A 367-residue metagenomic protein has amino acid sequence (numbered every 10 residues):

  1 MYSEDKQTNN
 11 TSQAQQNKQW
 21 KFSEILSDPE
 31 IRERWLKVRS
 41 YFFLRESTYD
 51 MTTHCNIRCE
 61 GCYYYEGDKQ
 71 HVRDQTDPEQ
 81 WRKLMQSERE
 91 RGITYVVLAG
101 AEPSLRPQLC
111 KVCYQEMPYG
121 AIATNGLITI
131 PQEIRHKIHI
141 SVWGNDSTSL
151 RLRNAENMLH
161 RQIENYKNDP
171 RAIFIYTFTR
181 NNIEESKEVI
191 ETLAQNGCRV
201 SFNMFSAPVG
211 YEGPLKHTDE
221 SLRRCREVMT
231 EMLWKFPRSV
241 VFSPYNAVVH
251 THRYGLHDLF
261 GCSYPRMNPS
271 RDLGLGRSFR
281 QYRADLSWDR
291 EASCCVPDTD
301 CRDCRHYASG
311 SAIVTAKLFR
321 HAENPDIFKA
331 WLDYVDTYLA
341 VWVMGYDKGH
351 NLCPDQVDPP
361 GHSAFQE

Functional and structural regions predicted by a protein language model:
M1-Q7, S141-S293, V314-R320: Radical SAM enzyme [4Fe-4S]-AdoMet core and its adjacent flexible, acidic and glycine-rich loops/tails across
M1-T11, G274-E367: Flexible mid-to-C-terminal extensions adjoining Fe-S/redox cofactors in radical SAM and related proteins
Y2-N10, A14-I130, A322-D336: Conserved alpha-helical substructure of the radical SAM core
T48, T52-C55, G255, C294-P297: Residue-level signal for mature regions of secreted extracellular proteins and peptides
H54-E66, G261, P297-G310: Local cysteine-cluster metal-coordination motifs and their immediate loop/turn environment, predominantly Fe-S cluster
Y65, A99, S141, N203 (+1 more regions): Conserved residues at the C-terminal ends of beta-strands
K69-K83, G100-R151, A155-R161, Y176-E188 (+1 more regions): Canonical radical SAM enzyme core domain
T94, H136, C198-R199: Short acidic/polar active-site loop segments enriched in Thr and Asp
